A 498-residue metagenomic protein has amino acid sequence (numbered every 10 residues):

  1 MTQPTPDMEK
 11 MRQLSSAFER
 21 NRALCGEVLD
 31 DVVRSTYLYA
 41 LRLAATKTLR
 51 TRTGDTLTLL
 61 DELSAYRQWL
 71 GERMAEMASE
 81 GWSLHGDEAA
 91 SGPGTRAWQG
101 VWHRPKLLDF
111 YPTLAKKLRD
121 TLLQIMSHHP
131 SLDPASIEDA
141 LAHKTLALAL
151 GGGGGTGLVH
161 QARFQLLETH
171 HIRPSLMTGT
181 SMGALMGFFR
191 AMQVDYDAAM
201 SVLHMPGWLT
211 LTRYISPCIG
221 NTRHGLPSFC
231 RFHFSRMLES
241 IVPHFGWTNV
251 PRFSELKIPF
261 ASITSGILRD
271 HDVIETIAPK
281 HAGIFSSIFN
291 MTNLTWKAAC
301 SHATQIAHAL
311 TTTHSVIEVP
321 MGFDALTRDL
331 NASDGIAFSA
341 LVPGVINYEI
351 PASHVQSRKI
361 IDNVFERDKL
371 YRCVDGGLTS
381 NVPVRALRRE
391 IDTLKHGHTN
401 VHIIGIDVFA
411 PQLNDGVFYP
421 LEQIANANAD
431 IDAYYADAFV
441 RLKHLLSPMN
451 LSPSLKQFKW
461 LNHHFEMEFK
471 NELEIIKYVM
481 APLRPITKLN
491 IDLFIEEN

Functional and structural regions predicted by a protein language model:
T2-M177, M192-N498: Patatin-like phospholipase
S181-V194: Short glycine-enriched nucleophile-adjacent loop and the immediately C-terminal alpha-helix near the catalytic center
